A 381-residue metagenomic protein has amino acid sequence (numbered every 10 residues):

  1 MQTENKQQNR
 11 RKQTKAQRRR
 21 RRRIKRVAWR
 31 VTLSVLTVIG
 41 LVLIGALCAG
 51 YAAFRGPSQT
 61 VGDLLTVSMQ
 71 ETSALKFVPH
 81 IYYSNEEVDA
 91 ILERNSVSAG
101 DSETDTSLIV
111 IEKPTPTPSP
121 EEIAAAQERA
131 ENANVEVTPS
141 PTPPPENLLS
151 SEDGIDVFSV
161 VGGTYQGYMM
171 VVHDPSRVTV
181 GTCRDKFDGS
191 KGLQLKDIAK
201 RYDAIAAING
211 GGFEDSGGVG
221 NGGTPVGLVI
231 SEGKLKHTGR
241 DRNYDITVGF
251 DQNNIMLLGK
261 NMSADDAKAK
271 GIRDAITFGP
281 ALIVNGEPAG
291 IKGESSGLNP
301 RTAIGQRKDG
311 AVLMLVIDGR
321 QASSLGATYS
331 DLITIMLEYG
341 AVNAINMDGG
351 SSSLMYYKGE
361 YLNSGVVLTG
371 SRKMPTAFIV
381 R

Functional and structural regions predicted by a protein language model:
Q2-G239: Zymogen propeptides
Y165-G167, R201-D203, N243-D245, T277 (+2 more regions): Extracytoplasmic
G167-V171, T247, A281, A303 (+1 more regions): Conserved hydrophobic/aromatic beta-strand scaffold that supports enzyme active sites
V171, I205-N209, G249, L257 (+3 more regions): Structural recognition of the beta-strand scaffold that forms the well-ordered cores of secreted hydrolase catalytic
V172-S176, E232, G249-I255, N285 (+2 more regions): Short acidic-glycine loop/turn motifs at beta-strand connectors
C183-S190, M262-D266, I317-Q321: Short, solvent-exposed aromatic-acidic interface loops
F213-E294: Active-site-adjacent helix-turn-beta-strand microarchitecture at beta-sheet edges that either contains or buttresses
V219-R240, K292-V342, M347, S352-R381: Conserved, well-ordered active-site substructure
